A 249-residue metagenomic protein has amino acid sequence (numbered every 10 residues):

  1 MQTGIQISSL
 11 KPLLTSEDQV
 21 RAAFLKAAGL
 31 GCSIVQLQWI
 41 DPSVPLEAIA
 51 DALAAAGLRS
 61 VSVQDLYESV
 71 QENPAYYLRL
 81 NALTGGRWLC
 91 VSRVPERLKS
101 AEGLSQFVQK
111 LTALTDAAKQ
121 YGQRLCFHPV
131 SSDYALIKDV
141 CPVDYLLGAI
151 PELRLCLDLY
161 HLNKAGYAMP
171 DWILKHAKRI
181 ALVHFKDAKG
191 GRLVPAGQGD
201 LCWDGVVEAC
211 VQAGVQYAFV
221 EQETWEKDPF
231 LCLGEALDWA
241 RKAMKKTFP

Functional and structural regions predicted by a protein language model:
M1-S9, L13-A28, A82-G85, I137-L157 (+1 more regions): Histidine-acidic metal/acid-base catalytic patches
I5-S9, L37-D41, S62-Y67, V91-V94 (+4 more regions): A cross-domain feature marking catalytic cores of carbohydrate-active enzymes and several ubiquitous metabolic/repair
L14, W39-I40, E68, S105 (+1 more regions): Residue-level marker of alpha-helix boundaries and capping positions
F24-L25, G29, S33, R59-V61 (+3 more regions): Active-site acidic/histidine proton-transfer and metal-coordination neighborhood in alpha/beta enzyme cores
D41-A52, R97-F107: Active-site-adjacent beta->alpha loops and helix N-cap segments on the catalytic face of soluble alpha/beta enzymes
V44-V63, Q123, D228-D238: Short acidic, glycine/proline-enriched helix-loop-strand junctions
